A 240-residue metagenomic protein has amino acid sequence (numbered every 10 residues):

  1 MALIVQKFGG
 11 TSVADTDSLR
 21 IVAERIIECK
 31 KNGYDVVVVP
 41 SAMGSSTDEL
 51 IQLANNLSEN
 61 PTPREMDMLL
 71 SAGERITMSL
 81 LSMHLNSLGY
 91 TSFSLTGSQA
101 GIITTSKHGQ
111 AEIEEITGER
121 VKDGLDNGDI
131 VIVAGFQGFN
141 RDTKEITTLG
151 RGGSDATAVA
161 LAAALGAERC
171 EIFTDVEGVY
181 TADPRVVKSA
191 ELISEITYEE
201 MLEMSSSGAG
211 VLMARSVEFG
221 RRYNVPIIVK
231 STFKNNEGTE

Functional and structural regions predicted by a protein language model:
M1-E218: Nucleotide/pyrophosphate-binding catalytic subdomain
M204-E240: A conserved active-site cap/scaffold subdomain adjacent to cofactor or substrate pockets
